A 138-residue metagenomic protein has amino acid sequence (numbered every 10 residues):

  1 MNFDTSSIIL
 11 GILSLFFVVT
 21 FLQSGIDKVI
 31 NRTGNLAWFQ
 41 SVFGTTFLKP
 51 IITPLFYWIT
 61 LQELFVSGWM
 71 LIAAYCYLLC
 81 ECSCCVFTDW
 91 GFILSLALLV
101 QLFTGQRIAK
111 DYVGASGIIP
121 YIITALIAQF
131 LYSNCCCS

Functional and structural regions predicted by a protein language model:
M1-D27, Y57-S138: Extended, low-polarity transmembrane helix blocks
T20-Q62: Solvent-exposed, well-ordered loop and adjacent helix/strand elements within mature globular domains that form
